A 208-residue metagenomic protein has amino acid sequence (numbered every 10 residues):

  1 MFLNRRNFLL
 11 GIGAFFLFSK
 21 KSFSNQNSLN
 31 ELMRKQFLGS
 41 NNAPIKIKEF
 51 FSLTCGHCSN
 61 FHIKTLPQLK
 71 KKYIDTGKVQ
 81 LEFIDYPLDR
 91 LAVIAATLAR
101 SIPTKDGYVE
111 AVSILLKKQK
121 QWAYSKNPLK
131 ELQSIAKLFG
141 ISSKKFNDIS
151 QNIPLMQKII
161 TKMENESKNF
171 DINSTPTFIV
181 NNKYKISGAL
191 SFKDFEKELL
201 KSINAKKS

Functional and structural regions predicted by a protein language model:
F2-R6: Positively charged n-region of N-terminal signal peptides that target proteins for export
N7-S24: N-terminal export signals
S28-M33, Q157-T161: Short gly/ser/thr-rich secondary-structure transition/capping motifs
L29-I45: A short beta-strand-turn-helix
N42-G56: Short active-site neighborhood of thiol/selenol oxidoreductases, capturing the structured segment around
K46-E49, Q80-F83, T177-I179: Soluble periplasmic/extracytoplasmic beta-strand elements of cell-envelope proteins
F51, S59-L138: Structural alpha/beta surface segment adjacent to cysteine/selenocysteine redox centers across thiol/disulfide enzymes
S52, S134-S208: C-terminal cap of thioredoxin/glutaredoxin-like
